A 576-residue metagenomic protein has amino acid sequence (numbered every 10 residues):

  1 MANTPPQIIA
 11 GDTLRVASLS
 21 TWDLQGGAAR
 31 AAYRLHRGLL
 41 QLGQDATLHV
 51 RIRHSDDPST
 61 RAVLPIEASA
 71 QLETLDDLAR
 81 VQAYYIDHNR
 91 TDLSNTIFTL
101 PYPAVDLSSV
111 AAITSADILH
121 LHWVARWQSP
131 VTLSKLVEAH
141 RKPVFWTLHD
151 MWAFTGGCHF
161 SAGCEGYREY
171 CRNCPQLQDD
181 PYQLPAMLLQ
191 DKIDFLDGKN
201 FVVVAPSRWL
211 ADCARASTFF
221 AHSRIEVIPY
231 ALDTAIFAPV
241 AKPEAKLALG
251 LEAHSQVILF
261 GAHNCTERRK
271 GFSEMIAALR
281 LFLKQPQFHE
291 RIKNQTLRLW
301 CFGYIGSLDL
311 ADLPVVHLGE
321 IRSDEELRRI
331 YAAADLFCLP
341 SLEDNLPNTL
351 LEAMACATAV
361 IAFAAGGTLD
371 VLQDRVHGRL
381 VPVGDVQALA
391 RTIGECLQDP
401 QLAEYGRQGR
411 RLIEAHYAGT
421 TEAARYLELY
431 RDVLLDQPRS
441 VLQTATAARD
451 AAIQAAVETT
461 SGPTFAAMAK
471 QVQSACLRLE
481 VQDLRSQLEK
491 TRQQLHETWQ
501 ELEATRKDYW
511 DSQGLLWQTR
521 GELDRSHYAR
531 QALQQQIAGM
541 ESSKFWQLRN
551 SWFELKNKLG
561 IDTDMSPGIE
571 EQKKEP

Functional and structural regions predicted by a protein language model:
E252-K270, I276-R280: Conserved donor-binding/catalytic core segment of Leloir-type glycosyltransferases
R291-R328: Nucleotide-activated donor-binding/catalytic signature segment of Leloir-type glycosyltransferases, i.e., the conserved
R329-A334: Short alpha-helical donor nucleotide-sugar binding micro-motif in glycosyltransferases
L342: Aromatic "clamp/platform" in nucleotide-sugar-dependent glycosyltransferases that forms part of the donor/acceptor
A359-A362: Short hydrophobic beta-strand element within catalytic cores of glycosyltransferases and related nucleotide-activated
D374-R375, R379-V386, E395-P400: Conserved acidic donor-binding segment of nucleotide-sugar-dependent glycosyltransferases
A388, Q401-H416, E422-E428, Q443-A448: A short, well-ordered alpha-helix in the C-terminal region of glycosyltransferases
R439-P576: Boundary detector for helix-to-coil junctions that initiate low-complexity/charged tails
